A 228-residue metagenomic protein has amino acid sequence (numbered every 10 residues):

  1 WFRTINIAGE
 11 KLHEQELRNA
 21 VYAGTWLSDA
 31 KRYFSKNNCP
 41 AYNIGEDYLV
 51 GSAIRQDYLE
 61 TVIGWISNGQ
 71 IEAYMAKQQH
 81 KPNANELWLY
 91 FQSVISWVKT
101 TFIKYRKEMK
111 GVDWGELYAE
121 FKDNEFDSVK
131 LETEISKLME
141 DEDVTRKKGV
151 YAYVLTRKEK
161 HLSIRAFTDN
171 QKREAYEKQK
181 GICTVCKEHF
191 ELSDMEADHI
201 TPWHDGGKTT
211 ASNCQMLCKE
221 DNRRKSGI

Functional and structural regions predicted by a protein language model:
W1-R157: Solvent-exposed functional surfaces
Y151-L155, H161, R165-M195, C218: Short cysteine-rich loop/turn motifs with clustered Cys
A175, K187-L217, G227-I228: Histidine-centered nuclease catalytic patch
N222-R223: Detector for the c-type heme attachment site
